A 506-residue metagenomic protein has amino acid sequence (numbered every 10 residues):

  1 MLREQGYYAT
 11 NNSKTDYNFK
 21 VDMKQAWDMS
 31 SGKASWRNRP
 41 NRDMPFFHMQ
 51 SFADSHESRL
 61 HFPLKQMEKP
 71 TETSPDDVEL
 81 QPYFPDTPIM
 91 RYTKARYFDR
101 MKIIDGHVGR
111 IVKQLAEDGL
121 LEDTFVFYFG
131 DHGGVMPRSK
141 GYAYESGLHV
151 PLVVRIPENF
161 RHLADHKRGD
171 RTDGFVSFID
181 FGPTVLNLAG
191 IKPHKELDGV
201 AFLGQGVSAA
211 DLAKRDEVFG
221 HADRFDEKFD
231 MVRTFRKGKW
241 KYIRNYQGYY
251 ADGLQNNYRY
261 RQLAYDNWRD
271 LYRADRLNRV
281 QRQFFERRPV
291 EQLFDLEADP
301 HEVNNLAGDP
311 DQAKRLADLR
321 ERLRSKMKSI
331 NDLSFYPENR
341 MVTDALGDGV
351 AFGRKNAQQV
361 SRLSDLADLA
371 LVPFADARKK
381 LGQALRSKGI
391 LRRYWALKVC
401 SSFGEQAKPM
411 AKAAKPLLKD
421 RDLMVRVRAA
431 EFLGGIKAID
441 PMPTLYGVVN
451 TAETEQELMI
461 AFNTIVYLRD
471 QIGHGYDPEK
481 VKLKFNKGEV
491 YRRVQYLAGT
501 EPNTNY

Functional and structural regions predicted by a protein language model:
M1-L60, Q205-G206: Catalytic-site neighborhoods of secreted/periplasmic enzymes that process anionic sulfate/phosphate groups
K14, K20-K24, E122-D123, G169-K237 (+1 more regions): Polar, surface-exposed loop/tail segments that function as active-site lids or cofactor/substrate-recognition elements
K14, V21-K24, S58-K65, P137-Y142 (+4 more regions): Short, solvent-exposed loop/turn and secondary-structure capping segments
G32-P85, E145, V150, W240-R279: Core domains of carbohydrate- and sulfate-ester-processing enzymes
P75-T124, N159-F160, L188: A long, amphipathic alpha-helix that forms part of the scaffold/cap immediately adjacent to metal-dependent active
A116-S177, L197-D198, E227: Histidine-centered active-site microenvironments of extracellular/periplasmic hydrolases and transferases
E145, F225-G308, K314-R315, T343: C-terminal, low-complexity/hydrophilic appendages and adjacent surface loops of extracellular/periplasmic anionic
H149, D275-V290, A298, L306-Y506: Long, internal low-complexity/basic segments
